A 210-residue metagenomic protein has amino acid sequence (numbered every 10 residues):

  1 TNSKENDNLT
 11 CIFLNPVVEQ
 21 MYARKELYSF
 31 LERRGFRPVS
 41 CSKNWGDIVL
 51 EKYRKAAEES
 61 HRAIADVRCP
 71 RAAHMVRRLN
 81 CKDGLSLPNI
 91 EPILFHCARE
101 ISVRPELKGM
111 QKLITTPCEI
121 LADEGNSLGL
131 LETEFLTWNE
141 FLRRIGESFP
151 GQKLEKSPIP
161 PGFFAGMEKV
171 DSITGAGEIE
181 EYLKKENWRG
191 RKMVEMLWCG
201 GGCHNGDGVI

Functional and structural regions predicted by a protein language model:
T1-I210: Iron-sulfur-associated redox domains of electron-transfer enzymes in respiratory and anaerobic energy metabolism
